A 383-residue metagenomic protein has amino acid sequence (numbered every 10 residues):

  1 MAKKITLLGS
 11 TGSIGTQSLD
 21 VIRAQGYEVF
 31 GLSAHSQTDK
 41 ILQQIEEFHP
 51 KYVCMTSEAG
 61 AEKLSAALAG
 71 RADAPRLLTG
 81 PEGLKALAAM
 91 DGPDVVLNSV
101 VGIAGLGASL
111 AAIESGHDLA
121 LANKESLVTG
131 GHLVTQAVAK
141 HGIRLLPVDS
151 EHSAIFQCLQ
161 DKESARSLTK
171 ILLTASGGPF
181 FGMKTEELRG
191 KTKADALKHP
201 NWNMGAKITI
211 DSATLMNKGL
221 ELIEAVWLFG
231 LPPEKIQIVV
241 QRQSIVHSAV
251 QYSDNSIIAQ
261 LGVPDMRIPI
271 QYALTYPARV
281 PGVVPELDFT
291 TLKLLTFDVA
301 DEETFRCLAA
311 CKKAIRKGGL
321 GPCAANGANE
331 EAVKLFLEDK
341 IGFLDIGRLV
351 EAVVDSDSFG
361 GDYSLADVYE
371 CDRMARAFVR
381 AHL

Functional and structural regions predicted by a protein language model:
M1-L383: Catalytic, metal-anchored helix/loop core of enzyme active sites in primary metabolism
